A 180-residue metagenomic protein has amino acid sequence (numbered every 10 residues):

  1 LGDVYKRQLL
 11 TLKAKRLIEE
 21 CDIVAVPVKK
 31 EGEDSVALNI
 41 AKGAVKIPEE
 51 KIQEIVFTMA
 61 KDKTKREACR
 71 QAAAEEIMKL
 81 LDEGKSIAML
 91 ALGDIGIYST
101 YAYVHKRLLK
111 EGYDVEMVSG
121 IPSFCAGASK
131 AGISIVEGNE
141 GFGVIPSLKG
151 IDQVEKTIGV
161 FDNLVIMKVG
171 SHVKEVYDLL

Functional and structural regions predicted by a protein language model:
L1-Y5: Short, small-residue-biased leader/transition segments that mark boundaries at the very start of proteins
D22-I23, N163: Well-ordered beta-strand positions
I23-K30, M117-V118: Short internal beta-strands
E33-T64: P-loop/Walker A phosphate-binding loop and immediately adjacent motor/lid segment at beta-alpha junctions
R66-M78: Glycine-rich, highly charged phosphate/nucleotide-binding loops
G93-T157: Class I SAM-dependent methyltransferase SAM-binding "motif I" and its flanking Rossmann-like core
I158-L180: A contiguous loop/helix-start segment that scaffolds small-molecule binding in enzyme catalytic cores
